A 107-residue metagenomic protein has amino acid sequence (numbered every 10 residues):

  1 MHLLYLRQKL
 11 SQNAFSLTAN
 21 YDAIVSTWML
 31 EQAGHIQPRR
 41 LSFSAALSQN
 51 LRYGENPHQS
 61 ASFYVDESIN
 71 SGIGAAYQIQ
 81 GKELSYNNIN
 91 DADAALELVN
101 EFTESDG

Functional and structural regions predicted by a protein language model:
M1-S62: Internal alpha/beta core interface subdomains
I36-G107: Long, structured protein-protein interaction/assembly regions in large complexes
